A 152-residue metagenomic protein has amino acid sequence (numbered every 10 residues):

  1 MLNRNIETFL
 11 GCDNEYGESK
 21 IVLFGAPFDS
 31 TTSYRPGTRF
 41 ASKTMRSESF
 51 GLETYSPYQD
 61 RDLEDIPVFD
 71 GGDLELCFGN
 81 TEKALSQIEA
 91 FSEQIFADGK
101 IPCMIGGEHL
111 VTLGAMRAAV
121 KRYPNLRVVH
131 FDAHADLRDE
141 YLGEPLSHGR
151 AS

Functional and structural regions predicted by a protein language model:
M1-S152: Conserved alpha-helical scaffold segments that buttress catalytic/binding sites
